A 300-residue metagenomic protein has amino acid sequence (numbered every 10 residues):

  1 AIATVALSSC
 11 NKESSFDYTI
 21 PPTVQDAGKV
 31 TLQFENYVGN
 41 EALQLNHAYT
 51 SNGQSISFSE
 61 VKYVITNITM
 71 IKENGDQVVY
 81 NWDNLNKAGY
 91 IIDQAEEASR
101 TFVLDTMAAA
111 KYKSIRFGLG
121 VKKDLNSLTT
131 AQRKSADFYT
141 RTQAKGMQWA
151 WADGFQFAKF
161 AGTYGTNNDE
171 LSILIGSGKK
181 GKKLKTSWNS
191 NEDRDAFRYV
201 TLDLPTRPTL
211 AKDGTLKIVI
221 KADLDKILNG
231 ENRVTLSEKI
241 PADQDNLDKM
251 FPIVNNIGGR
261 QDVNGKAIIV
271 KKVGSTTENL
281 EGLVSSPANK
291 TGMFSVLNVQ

Functional and structural regions predicted by a protein language model:
A1-T4: Sec-dependent N-terminal signal peptides
A6-S9: C-terminal motif of bacterial Sec signal peptides marking the signal peptidase cleavage site
N11-Q300: A short, solvent-exposed, low-complexity linear motif enriched for acidic/polar residues with Pro/Gly/Ser/Thr
